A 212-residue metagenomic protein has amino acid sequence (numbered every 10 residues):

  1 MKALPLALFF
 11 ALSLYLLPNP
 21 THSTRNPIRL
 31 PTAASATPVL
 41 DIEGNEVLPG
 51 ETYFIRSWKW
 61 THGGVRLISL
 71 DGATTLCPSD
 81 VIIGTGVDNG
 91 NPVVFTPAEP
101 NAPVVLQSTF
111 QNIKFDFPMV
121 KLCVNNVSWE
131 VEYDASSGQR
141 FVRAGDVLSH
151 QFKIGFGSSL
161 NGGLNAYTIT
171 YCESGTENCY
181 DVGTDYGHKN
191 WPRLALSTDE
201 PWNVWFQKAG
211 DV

Functional and structural regions predicted by a protein language model:
K2-A73, F110-V212: Extracellular glycan/ECM-engagement signal in secreted proteins
T75-V124: Structured domain cores in non-transmembrane regions
